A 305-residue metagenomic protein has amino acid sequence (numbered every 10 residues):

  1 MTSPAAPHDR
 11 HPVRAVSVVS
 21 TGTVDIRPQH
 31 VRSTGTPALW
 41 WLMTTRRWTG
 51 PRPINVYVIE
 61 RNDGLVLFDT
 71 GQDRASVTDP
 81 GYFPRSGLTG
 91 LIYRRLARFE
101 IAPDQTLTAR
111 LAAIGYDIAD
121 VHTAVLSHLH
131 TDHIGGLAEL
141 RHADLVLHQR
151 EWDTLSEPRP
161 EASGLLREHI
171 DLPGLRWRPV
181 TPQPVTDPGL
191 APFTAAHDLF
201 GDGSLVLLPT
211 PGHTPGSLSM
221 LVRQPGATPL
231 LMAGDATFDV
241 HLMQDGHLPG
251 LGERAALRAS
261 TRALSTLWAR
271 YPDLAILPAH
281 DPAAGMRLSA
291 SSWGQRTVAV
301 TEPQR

Functional and structural regions predicted by a protein language model:
M1-T106, T228-G234: Metallo-beta-lactamase
T2-A6, A97-D120, Q149-L208, R254-D273: Metallo-beta-lactamase
V16-V18, T49, N55-E60, V66 (+1 more regions): Core dinuclear metal-dependent hydrolase active-site scaffold
T21-G22, T70-D73, L129, E151 (+3 more regions): Active-site metal-binding loops of divalent metal-dependent hydrolases
R74, L88-A109, S217-R305: Cap/insert and terminal regions of metallo-dependent hydrolase folds
G81-L147: Active-site metal-binding motif and surrounding structural segment of the metallo-beta-lactamase
A124-I134, P209-S217, P278-P282: Histidine-centered catalytic micro-motifs
L145-T154, T301-R305: Acidic, His- and aromatic-enriched active-site or binding-groove loops in soluble protein domains that engage sugars
